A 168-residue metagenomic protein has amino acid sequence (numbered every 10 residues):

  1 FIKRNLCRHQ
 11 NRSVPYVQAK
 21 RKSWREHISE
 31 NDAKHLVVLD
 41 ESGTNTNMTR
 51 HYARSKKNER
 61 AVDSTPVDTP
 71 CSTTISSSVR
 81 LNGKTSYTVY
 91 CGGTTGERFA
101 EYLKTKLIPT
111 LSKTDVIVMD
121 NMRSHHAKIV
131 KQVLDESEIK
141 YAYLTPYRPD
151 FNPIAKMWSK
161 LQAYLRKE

Functional and structural regions predicted by a protein language model:
F1-E168: Short functional hotspots at interaction and active-site rims
